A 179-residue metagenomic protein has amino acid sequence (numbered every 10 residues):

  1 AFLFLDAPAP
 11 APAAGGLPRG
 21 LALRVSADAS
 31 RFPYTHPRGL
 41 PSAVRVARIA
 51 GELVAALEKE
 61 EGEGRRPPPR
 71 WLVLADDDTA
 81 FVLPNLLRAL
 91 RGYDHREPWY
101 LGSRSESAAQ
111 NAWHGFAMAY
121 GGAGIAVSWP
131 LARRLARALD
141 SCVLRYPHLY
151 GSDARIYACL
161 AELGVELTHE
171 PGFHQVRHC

Functional and structural regions predicted by a protein language model:
A1-C179: Secretory-pathway lumenal glyco-enzymes, predominantly type II signal-anchor Golgi glycosyltransferases
